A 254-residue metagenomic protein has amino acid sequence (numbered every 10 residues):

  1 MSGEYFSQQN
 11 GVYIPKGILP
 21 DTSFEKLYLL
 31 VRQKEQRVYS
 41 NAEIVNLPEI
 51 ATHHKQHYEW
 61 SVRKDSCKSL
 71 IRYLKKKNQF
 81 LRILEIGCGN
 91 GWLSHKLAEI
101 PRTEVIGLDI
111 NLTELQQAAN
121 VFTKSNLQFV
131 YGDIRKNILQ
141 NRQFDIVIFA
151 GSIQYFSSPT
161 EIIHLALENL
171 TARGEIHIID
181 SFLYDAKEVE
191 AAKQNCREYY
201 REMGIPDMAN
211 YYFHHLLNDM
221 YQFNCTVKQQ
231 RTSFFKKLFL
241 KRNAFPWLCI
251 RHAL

Functional and structural regions predicted by a protein language model:
M1-R37: N-terminal auxiliary segments of SAM/dcSAM-dependent transferases
E59-Q79: Conserved alpha-helix/loop element of class I SAM-dependent methyltransferases that forms part of the SAM/SAH-binding
W92-K136: Class I SAM-dependent methyltransferase SAM/SAH-binding core
I148: A conserved beta-strand element that flanks and buttresses the S-adenosyl-L-methionine
F156-A166: A short, conserved alpha-helix within the catalytic core of class I
G174-F182: Conserved beta-strand signature within the Rossmann-like core of class I S-adenosyl-L-methionine
E190-Y211: Conserved Class I S-adenosyl-L-methionine
M208-T226: Short alpha-helix
